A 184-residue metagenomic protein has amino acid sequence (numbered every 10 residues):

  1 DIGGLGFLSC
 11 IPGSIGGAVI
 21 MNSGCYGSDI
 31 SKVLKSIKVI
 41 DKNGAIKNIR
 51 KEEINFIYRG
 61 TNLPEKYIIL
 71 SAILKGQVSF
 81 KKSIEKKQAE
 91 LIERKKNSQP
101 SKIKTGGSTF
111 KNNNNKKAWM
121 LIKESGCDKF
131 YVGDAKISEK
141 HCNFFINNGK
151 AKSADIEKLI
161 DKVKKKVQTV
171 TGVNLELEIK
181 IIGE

Functional and structural regions predicted by a protein language model:
D1-I15: Anion-binding (especially nucleotide phosphate/pyrophosphate-binding) glycine-rich loop and adjoining beta-alpha core
D1-I2, D29-N48: N-terminal glycine-rich flavin-associated loop
G6-S9, N22-D29, I37, I57-P64 (+1 more regions): A generic local secondary-structure boundary/capping motif
F7, V19-M21, G106-T109: Long, contiguous hydrophobic alpha-helical segments, chiefly transmembrane helices and signal peptides
G16-G27, K47, E53: Core subunits and conserved enzymes of cellular information-processing and envelope-translocation systems across
G17, G27-I30, N147, K152: Hydrophobic alpha-helical segments
I40-K158, K162-E184: Phosphate/pyrophosphate- and phosphate-bearing ligand-binding catalytic cores of soluble enzymes
